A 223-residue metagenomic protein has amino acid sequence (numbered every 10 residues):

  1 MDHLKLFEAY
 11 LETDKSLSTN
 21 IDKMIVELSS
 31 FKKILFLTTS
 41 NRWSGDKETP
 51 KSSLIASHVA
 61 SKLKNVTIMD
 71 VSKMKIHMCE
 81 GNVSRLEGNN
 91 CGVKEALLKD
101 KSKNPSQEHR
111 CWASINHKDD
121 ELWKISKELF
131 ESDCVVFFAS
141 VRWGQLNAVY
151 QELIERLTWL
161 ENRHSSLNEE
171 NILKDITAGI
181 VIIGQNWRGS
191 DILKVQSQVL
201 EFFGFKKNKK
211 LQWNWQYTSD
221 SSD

Functional and structural regions predicted by a protein language model:
M1-R163: N-terminal beta1-alpha1-beta2 submodule of the flavodoxin-like/Rossmannoid cofactor-binding fold
N147-V149, S166-W213: Short, glycine-/small-residue-rich phosphate/pyrophosphate-handling segment
W215-Y217: A conserved mid-domain beta-alpha-beta active-site/ligand-binding segment of alpha/beta enzyme cores
D220-S222: Inter-lobe coupling/hinge region of RecA-like P-loop helicase motors
